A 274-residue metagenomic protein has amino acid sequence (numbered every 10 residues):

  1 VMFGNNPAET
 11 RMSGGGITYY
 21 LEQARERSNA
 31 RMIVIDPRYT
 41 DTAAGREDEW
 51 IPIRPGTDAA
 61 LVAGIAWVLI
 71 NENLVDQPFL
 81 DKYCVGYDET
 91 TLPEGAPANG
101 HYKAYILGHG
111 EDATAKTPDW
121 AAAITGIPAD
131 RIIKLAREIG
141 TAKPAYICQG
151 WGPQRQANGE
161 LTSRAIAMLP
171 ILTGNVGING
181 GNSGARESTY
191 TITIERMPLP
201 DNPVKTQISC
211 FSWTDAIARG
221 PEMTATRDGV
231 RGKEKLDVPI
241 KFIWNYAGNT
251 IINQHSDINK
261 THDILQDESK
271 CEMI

Functional and structural regions predicted by a protein language model:
V1-I35, A60, A167-I274: Extended redox/cofactor-interaction regions of prokaryotic respiratory oxidoreductases
N5-N6, P37-T40, P55-G56, R137 (+4 more regions): An acidic- and aromatic-residue-enriched active-site/binding cleft used to recognize and process polar
A8, D76-Q77, Y146, G180: Secondary-structure transition/capping residues
A8-G15, W50-T57, E89, P93 (+4 more regions): Alpha-helix capping and helix-loop boundary segments enriched in small/acidic/polar residues
R11-G15, A43-D48, V62-A66, T91-L92 (+3 more regions): Short acidic, glycine/serine/threonine-rich loops at helix termini
R27, R31-I33, R38-A142: Long, well-ordered, tryptophan-enriched scaffold segments
P52, L69, P153, W213-D215 (+1 more regions): Intrinsic disorder/low-complexity segments enriched in polar/charged and small flexible residues
T90-T91, A96-E222: Active-site phosphate/pyrophosphate-binding segments
